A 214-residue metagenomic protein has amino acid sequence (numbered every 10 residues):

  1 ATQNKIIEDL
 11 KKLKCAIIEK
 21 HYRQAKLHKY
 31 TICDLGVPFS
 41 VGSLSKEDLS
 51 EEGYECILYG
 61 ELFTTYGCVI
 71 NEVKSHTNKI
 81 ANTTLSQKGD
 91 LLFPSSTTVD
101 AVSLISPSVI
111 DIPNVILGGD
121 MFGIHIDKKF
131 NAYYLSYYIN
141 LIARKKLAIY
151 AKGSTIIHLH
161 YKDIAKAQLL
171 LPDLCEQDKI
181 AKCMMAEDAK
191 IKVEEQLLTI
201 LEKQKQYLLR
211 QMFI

Functional and structural regions predicted by a protein language model:
A1, S43, K79-I80, I110 (+1 more regions): Short, solvent-exposed loop/turn positions at domain surfaces that link secondary-structure elements or cap domain
A1-D9, E19-H21, H158, L169-L201 (+1 more regions): A structural feature that tracks compact, well-ordered secondary-structure segments with a strong bias toward
K12-G42, K166, L170: Non-catalytic DNA-recognition/assembly elements of restriction-modification systems
C33-K46, G60-L91: Sequence-specific dsDNA recognition surfaces
L44, N114-F122, F130, L141 (+1 more regions): A short glycine-rich beta-alpha junction/loop motif
S45-E52, Y150-A151: Short coil/turn segments at secondary-structure boundaries
L58-Y59, K79-L141: A short beta-sheet element
F63, T98, D173: Flexible, active-site-proximal loop/turn residues at the rims of small-molecule/cofactor binding pockets and catalytic
